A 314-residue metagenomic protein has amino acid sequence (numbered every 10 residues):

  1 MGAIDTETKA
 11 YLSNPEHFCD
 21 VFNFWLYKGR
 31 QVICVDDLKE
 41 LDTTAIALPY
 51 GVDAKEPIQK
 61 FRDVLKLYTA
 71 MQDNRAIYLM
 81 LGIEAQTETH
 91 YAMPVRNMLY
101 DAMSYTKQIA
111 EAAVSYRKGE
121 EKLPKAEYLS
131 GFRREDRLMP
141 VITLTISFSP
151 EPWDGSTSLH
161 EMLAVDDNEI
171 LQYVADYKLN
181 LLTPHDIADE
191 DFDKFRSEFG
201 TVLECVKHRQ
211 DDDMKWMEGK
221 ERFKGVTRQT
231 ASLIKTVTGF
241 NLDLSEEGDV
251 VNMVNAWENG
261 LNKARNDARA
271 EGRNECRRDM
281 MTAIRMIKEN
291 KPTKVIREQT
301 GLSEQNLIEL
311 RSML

Functional and structural regions predicted by a protein language model:
M1-D193: Accessory alpha/beta interaction modules
I77-T87, L182, S197-L314: Short, charged alpha-helical interaction segments and adjacent helix-coil junctions
